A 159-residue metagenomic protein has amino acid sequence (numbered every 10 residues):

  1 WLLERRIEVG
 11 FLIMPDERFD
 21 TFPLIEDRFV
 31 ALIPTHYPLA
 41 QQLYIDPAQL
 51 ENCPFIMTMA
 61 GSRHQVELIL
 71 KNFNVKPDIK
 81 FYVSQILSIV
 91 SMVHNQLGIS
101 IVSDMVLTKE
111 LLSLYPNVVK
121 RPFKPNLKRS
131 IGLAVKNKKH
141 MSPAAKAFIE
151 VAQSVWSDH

Functional and structural regions predicted by a protein language model:
W1-F29, I33, Q41, I69 (+2 more regions): Short beta-strand-centered segments that line the small-molecule binding cleft or hinge of alpha/beta clamshell
L3, G61-V119: Hydrophobic hinge/microswitch elements
M14-P15, T35, D104-V106, I131 (+1 more regions): Short secondary-structure boundary segments
F19-T21, E26-A31, T35-Y37, P47 (+2 more regions): Small-molecule pocket liners
F22, A48, V90-S91, K146: Alpha-helical segments flanking ligand/cofactor-binding loops in enzyme cores
C53-N74, M141-A145, I149, H159: Secondary-structure junction motif
V118-H159: A late-sequence structural motif
